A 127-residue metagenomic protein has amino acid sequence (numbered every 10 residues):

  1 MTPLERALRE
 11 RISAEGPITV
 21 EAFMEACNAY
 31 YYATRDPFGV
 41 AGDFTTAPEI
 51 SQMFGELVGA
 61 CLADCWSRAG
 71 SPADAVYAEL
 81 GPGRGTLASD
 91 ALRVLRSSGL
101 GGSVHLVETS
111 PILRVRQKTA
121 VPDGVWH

Functional and structural regions predicted by a protein language model:
M1-L80, R84-H127: Rossmann-like AdoMet
